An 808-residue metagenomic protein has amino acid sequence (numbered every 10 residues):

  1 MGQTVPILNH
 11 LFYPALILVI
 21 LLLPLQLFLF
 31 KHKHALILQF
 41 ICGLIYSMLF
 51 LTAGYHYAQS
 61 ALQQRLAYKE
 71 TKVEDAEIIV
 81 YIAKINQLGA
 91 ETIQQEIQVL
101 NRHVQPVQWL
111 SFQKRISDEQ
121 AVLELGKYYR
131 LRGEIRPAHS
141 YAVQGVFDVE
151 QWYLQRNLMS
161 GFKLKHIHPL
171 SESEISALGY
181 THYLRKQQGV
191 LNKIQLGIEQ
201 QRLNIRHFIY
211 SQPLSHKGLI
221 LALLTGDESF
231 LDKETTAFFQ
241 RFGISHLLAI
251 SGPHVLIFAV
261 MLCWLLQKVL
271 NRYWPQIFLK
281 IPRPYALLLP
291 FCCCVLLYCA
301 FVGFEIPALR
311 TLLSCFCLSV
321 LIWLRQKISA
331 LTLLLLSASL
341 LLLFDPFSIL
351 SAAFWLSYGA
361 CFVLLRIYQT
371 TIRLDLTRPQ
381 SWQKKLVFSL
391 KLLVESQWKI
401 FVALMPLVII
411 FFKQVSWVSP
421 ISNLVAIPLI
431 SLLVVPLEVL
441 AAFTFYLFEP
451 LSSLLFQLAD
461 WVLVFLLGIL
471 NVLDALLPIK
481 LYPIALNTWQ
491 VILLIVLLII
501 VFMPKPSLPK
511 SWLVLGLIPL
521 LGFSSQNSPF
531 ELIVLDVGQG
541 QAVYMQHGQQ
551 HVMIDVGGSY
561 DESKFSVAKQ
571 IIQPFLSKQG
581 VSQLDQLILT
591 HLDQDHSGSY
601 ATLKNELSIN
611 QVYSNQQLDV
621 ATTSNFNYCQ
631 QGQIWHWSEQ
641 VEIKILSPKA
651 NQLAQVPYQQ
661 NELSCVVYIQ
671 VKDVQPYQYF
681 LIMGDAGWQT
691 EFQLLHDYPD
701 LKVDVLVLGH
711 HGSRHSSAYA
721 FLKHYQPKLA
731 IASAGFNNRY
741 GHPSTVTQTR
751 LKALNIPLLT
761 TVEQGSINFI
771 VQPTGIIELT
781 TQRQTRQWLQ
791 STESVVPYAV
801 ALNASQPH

Functional and structural regions predicted by a protein language model:
M1-Q3, L49-T52, L296-A300, A338-P346 (+3 more regions): Aromatic-anchored segments of alpha-helical transmembrane domains
M1-V73, S381, S389: Helix-loop-helix transmembrane hairpins and adjacent membrane-interface loops of multi-pass inner-membrane proteins
L16, I20, G252-L266, L486-I499: Hydrophobic alpha-helical transmembrane segments
I20-F30, Q267-K268, R366-T370, V439 (+2 more regions): Alpha-helical transmembrane segments
Y46-H246, Q570-S577, Q583, N615-Q617 (+5 more regions): Membrane-interface helix/helix-cap signal primarily in integral membrane proteins
Q98-H103, R115-Y129, E134, W152-Y153 (+3 more regions): Non-globular, low-confidence helical/coil segments that flank catalytic cores
N157-S314, Y677-G684, W688, F692-P699 (+1 more regions): Aromatic-rich juxtamembrane segments at the membrane interface
F304-L494, K505-P506, D700-V705, S717-A720 (+2 more regions): Internal transmembrane alpha-helical bundles of multi-pass membrane proteins
